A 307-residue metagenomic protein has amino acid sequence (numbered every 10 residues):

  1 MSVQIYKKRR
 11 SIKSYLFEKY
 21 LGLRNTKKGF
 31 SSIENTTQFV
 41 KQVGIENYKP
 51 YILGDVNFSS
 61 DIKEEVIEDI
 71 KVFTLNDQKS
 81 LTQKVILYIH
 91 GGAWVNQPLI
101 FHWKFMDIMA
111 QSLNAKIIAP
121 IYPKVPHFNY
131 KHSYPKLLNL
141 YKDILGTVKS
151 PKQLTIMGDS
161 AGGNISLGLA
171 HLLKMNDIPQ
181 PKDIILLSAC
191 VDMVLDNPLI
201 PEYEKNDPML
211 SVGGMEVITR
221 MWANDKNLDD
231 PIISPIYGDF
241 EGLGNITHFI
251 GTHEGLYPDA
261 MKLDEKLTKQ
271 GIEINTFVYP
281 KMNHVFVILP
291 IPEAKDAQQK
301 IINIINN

Functional and structural regions predicted by a protein language model:
M1-K79: A glycine/proline-hinged amphipathic helix-loop "lid/cap" segment that gates access to hydrophobic ligand pockets
E64-F73, K79-N307: Alpha/beta-hydrolase superfamily serine-hydrolase fold, recognizing
